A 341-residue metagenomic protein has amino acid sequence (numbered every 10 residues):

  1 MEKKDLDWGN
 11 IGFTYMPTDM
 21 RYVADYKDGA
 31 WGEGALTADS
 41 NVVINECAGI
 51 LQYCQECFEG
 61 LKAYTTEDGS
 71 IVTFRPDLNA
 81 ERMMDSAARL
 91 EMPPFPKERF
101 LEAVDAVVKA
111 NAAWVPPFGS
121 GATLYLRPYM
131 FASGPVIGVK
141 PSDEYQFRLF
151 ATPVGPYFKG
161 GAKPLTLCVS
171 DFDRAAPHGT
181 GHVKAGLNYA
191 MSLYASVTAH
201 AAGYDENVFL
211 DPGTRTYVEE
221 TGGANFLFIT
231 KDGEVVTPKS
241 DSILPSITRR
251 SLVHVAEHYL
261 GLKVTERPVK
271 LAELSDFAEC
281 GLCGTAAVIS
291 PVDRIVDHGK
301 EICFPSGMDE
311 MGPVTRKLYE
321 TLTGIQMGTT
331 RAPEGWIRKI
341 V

Functional and structural regions predicted by a protein language model:
M1-V107, V136-V341: Helix-start/capping segments and mature chain N-termini
V107-G121: Charged, gly/pro-rich active-site loop segments
A110, A132-S133: Intrinsically disordered, low-complexity linker/loop segments enriched in Gly/Pro and charged/polar residues
P117-F131: Extended, Lys/Arg-enriched charged tracts that mediate electrostatic binding to polyanionic substrates
